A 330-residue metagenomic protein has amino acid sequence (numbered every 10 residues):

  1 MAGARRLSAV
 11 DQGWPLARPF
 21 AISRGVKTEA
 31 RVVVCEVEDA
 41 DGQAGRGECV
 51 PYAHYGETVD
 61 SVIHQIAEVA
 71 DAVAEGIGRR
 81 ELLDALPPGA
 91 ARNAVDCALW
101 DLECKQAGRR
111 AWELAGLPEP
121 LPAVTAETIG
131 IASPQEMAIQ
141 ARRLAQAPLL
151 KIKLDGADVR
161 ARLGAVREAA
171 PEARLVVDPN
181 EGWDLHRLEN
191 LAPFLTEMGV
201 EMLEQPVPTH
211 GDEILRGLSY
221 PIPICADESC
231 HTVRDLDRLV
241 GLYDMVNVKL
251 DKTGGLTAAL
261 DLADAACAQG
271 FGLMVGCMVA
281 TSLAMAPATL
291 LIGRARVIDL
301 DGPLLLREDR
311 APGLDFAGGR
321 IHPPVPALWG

Functional and structural regions predicted by a protein language model:
M1-L175, N180-E189, P193-E197, R310-G330: N-terminal capping/lid subdomain adjacent to the active-site entrance of alpha/beta enzymes
I152, A157-G293, R307-G319: Catalytic core of soluble alpha/beta enzymes
R296-D299: Short helix/strand-capping turn motifs
P303: Active-site cofactor/co-catalyst pockets and adjacent glycine-rich loops in catalytic enzymes
